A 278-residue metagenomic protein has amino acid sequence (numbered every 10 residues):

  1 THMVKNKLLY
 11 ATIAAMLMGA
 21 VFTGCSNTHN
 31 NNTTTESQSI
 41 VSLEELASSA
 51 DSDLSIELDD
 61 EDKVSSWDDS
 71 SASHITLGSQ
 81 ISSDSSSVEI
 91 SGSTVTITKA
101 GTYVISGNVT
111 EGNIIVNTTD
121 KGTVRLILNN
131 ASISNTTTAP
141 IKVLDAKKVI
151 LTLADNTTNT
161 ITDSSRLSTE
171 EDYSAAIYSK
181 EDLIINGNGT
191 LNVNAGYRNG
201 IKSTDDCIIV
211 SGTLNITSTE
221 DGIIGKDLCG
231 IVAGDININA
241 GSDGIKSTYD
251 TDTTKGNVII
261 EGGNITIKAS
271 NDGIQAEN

Functional and structural regions predicted by a protein language model:
V4-N278: A composition-driven surface/loop motif
